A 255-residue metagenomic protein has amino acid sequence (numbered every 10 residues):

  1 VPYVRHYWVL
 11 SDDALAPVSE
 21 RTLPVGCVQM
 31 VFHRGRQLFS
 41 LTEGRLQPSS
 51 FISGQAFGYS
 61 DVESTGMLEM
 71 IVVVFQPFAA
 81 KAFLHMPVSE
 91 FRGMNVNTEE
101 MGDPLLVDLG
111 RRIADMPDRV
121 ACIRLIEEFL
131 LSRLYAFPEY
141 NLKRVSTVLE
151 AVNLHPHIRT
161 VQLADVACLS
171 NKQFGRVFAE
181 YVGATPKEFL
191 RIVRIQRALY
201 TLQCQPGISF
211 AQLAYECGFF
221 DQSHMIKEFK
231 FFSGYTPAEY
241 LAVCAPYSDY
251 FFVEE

Functional and structural regions predicted by a protein language model:
V1-S146, E150-V161, V166-N171, T185 (+4 more regions): Alpha-helical bundle regulatory/interaction domains
V4, M225, F229: Conserved active-site tyrosine of GNAT-family acetyltransferases
G175-E180, A184-L190: Long, low-complexity intrinsically disordered regions
E180-A184, E228-Y240: A secondary-structure capping/hinge motif
L190-R191, L241-A242: Short Lys/Arg-enriched helix C-cap and helix-to-coil transition segments that create basic nucleic-acid-contact patches
